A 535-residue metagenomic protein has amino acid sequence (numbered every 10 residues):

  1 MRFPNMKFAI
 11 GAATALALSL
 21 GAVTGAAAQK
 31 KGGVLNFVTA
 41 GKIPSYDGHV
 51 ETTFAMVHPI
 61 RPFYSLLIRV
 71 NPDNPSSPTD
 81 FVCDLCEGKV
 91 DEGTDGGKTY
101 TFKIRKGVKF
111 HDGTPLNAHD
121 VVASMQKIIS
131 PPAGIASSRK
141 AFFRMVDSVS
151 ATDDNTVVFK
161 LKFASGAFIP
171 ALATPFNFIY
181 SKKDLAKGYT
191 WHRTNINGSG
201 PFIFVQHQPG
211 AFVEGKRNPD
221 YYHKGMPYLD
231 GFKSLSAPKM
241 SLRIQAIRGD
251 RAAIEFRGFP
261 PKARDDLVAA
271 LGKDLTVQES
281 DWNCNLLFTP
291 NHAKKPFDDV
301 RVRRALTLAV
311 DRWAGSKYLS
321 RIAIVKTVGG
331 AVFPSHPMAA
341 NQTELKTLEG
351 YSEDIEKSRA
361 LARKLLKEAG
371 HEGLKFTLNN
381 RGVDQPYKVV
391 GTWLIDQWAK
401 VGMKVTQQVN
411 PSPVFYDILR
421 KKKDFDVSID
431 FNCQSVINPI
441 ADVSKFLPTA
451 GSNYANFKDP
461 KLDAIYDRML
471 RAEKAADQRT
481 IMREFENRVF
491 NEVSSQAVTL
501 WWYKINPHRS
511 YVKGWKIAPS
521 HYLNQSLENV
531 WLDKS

Functional and structural regions predicted by a protein language model:
K30, K103, L116, S137-D184 (+1 more regions): Surface-exposed binding/hinge segments that line and control ligand-binding clefts or catalytic entry sites
F37, P209-G210, K239, P261 (+5 more regions): Ligand/substrate-recognition segments at binding pockets and active sites
V38-D95, Q126, N195-G198: N-terminal lobe/hinge region of extracytoplasmic solute-binding protein
I68-S76, A173-P227, G231, A360 (+2 more regions): Gly/Pro-rich hinge or "lid" segments in bacterial periplasmic/extracellular proteins
P131, S148-S150, V205-E214, K233-K294 (+3 more regions): Extracellular/periplasmic solute-recognition and catalytic clefts
R301, E353-E356, K404-F415, A441-S510 (+1 more regions): Extracytoplasmic/peripheral linker and loop segments enriched in polar/acidic and small residues with frequent Thr/Pro
K326-L365, D384-Y387: Structural transition elements
N506-S535: Long beta-strand-rich cores associated with HINT superfamily self-processing modules
